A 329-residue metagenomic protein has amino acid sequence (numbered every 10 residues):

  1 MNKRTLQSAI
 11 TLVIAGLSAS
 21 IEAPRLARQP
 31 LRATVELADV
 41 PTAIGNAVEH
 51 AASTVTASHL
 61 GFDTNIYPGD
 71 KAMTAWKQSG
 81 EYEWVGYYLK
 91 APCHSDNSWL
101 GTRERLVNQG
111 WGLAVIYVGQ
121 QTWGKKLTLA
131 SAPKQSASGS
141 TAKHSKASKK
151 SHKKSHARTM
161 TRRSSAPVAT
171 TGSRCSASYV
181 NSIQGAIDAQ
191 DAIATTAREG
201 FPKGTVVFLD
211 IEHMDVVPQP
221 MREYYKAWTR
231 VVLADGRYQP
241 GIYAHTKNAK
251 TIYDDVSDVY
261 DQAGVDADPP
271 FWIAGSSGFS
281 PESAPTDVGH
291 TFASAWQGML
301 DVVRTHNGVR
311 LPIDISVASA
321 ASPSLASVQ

Functional and structural regions predicted by a protein language model:
N2-P30: Secretory targeting and sorting signals
V35-N65, M73, S79, V256-Q329: Functionally critical loop-and-helix segments that line ligand-binding/catalytic clefts of soluble enzyme domains
A47, A52-Y224: Substrate-binding cleft of extracellular glycoside hydrolase catalytic domains
N108-G112, T229-P240: Structural alpha-beta junctions
W123-P133, N248-Y260: Glycine-rich, charge-decorated loop segments at or immediately adjacent to ligand/cofactor-binding or catalytic sites
M221-V232, K250-Y260: Active-site-adjacent substructure of cysteine-protease-like catalytic cores
D235-D254: Aromatic-lined carbohydrate-recognition surfaces of secreted/lumenal glycan-active proteins
